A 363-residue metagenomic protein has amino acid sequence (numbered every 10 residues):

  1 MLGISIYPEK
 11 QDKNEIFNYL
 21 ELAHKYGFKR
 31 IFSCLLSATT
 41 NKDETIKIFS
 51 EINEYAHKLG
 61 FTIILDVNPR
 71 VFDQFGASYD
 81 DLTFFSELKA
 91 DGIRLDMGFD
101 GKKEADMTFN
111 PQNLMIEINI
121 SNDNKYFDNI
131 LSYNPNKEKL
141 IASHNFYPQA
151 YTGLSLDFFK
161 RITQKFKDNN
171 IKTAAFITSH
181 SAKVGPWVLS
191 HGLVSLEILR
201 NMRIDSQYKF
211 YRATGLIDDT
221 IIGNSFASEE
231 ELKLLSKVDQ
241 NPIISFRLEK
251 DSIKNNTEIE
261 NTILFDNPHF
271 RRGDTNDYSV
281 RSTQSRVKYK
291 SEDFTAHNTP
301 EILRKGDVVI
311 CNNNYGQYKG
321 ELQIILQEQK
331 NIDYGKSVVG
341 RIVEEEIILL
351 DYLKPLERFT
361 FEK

Functional and structural regions predicted by a protein language model:
L2-K139: Active-site beta->alpha loop and helix N-cap motifs at the rims of alpha/beta catalytic domains
I6, H144, I177, L326 (+1 more regions): Pocket-edge structural micro-motifs
Q11-E15, F75-L88, D106-I120, S143-Y147 (+4 more regions): Short secondary-structure transition/capping segments
E51, I162, I310-N312: Intrinsically disordered, low-complexity boundary segments flanking structured domains
I63-F84, L88-A90, M97-M107, L154-T163 (+3 more regions): Electropositive, surface-exposed helix/loop patches at the edges of structured domains that serve as adaptable
S121-I253: Catalytic alpha/beta core domains of metabolic enzymes, predominantly
D251-K363: C-terminal functional modules
